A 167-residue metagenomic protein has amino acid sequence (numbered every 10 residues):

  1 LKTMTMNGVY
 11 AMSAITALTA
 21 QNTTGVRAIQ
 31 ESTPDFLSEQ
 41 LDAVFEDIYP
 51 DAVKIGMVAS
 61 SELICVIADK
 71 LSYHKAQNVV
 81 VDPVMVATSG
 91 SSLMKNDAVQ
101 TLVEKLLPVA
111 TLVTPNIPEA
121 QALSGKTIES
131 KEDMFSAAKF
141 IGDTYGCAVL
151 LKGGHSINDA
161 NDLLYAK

Functional and structural regions predicted by a protein language model:
L1-V81, M85-T88: Conserved N-terminal subdomain of the carbohydrate kinase-like
V9-S13, A52, Q77-V79, S92 (+3 more regions): Structural motif
I15, I55-M57, P83-V84, S89 (+4 more regions): Fold-independent oxyanion-binding glycine-rich loops and adjacent beta-strand/coil segments at enzyme active sites
T19-A20, A59, L93, I128 (+1 more regions): Short, flexible micro-motifs
G25-E31, S91-N96, G125-E129: Short glycine-enriched, charge-decorated loop/helix-capping segments at active-site entrances that position
N96-A166: Conserved phosphate/ATP/ADP-binding segment of small-molecule kinases
